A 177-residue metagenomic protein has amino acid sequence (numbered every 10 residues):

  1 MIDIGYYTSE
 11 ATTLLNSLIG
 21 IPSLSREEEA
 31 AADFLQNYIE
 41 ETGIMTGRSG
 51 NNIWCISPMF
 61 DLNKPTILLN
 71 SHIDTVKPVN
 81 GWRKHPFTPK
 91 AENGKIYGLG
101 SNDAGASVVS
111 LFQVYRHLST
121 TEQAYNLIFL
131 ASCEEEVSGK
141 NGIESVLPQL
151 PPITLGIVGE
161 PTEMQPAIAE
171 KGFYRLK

Functional and structural regions predicted by a protein language model:
M1-P78: N-terminal helical capping/dimerization or prosegment-like subdomains of hydrolases acting on amide or phosphate bonds
L15, Y174-K177: Small-molecule pocket liners
L24, G100, E135: Glycine- and other small-residue-rich loops at beta-strand/loop junctions that grip anionic moieties
M45, K84, K171-R175: Short, solvent-exposed loop/turn segments at the edges of secondary structure
S49, L99, L130-S132: Structural motif
F60-D61, D74-V76, A104, E136-V137 (+1 more regions): A short acidic, glycine/proline-enriched capping/turn motif at secondary-structure boundaries, especially helix N-cap
K64-I128: Active-site metal-coordination/substrate-binding segment of hydrolases, especially metallo-dependent peptidases
V108-R175: Acidic/histidine-rich catalytic neighborhood of metal-dependent amide-processing enzymes
